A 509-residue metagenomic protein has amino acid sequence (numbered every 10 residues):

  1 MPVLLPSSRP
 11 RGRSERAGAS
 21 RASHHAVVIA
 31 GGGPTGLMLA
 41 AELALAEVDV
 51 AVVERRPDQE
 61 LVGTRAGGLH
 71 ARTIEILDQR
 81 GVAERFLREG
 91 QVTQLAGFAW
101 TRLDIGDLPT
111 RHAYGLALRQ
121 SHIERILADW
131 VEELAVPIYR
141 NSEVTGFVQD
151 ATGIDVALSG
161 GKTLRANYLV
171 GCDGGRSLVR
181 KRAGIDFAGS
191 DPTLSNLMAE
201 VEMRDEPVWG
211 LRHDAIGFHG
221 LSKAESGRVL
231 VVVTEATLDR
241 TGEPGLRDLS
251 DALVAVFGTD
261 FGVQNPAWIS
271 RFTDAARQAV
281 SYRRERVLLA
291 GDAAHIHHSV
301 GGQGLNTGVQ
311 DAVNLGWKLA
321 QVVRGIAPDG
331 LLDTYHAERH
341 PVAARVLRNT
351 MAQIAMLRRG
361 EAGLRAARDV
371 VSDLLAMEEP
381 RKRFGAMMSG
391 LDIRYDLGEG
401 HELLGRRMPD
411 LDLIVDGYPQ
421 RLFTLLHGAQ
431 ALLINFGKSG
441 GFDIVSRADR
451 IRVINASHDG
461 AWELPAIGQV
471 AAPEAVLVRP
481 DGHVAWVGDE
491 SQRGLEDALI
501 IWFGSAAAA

Functional and structural regions predicted by a protein language model:
M1-R368, S372-A376: Core Rossmann-like FAD-binding/catalytic domain of the broad FAD-dependent monooxygenase superfamily
P2-R13, G18-R21, A320-A431, N435-A448 (+3 more regions): C-terminal helical "tail/cap" subdomain of flavin- and related membrane-associated enzymes
A40, L433, G482: Hydrophobic, well-ordered secondary-structure elements that form the walls of internal hydrophobic environments
V136-P137, V287, A431, D449-R452 (+1 more regions): Short, conserved active-site loop motifs that form the nucleotide-linked donor/cofactor pocket
V170, A448-P473: Short, internal strand/loop/helix patches that form the active-site neighborhood or redox-interaction surface
L197-V201, L432-G437, R450-A456: Short, hydrophobic beta-strand segments that form beta-sheet elements in well-ordered domains
F272-L289, A293-H295, R406-L426, A461-Q469: FAD-binding beta-loop-beta segment adjacent to the flavin cofactor pocket
A294, A475-A485: Short, glycine-anchored, charge-dense loop/turn motifs used at functional sites
